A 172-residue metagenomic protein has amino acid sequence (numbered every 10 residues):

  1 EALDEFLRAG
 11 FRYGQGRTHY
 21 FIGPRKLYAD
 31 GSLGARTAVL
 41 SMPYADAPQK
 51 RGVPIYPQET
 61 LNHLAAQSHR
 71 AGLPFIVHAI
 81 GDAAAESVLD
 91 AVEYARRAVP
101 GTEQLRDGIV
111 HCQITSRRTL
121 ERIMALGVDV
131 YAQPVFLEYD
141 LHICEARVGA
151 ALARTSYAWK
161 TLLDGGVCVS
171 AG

Functional and structural regions predicted by a protein language model:
E1-D82, E86, R122-D129, P134-V135: Metal-coordinating catalytic core of metallo-dependent amide/deamination hydrolases
G10-R12, E93-R96, G127, R147-A150: Short, hinge-like loop/turn segments at secondary-structure boundaries
G14-Q15, A95-Q104: Short helix-capping segments at alpha-helix termini
S41-P57, G108, I143-T155: Glycine-rich tight-turn/loop motif centered on a GG-T
Q67-I76, P100-R106, G166-S170: Short, surface-exposed connector motifs at secondary-structure boundaries
I76-I80, D107-Q113: Catalytic beta/alpha-barrel core
A83-A98: Short, electropositive alpha-helical surface patch
I114-G172: Active-site-adjacent C-terminal substructures of enzyme catalytic domains
